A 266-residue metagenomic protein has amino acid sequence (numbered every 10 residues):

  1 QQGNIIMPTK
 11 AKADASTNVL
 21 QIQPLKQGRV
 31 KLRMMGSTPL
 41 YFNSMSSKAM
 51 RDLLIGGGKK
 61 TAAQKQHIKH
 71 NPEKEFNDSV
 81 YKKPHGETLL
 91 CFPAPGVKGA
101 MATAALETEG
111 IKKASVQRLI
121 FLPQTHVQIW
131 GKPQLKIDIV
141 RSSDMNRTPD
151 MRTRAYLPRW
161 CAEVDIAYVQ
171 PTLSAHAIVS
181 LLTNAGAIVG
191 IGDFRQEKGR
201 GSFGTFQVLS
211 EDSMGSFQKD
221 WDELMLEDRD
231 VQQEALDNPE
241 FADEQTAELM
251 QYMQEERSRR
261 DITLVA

Functional and structural regions predicted by a protein language model:
Q2-A266: RNA-interacting cores
